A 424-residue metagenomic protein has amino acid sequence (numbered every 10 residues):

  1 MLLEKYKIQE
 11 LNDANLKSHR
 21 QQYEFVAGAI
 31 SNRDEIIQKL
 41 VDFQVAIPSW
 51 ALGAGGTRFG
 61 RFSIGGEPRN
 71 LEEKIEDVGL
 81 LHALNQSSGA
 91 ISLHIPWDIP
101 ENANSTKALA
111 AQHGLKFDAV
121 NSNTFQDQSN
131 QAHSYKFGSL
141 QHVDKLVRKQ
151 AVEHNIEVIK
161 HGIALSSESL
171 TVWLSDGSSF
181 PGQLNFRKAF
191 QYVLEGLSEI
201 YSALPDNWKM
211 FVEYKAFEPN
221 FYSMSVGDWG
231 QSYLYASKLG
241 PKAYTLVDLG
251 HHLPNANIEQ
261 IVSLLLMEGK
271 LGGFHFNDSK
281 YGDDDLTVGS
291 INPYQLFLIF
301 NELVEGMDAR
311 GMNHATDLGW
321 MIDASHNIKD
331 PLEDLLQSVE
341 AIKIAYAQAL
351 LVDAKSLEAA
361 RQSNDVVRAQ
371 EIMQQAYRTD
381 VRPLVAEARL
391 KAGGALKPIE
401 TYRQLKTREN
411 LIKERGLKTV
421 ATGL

Functional and structural regions predicted by a protein language model:
M1-A51, G56, G60-F62, G79 (+7 more regions): Histidine-acidic metal/acid-base catalytic patches
I37-A51, S63-W97: Catalytic domains of carbohydrate-active enzymes, especially glycoside hydrolases
L40-L52, I95-N130: Glycine-rich, aromatic-flanked loop segments that form ligand/cofactor-binding clefts across common enzyme folds
G53-E72, H94, K136-E153: Active-site mouth loops of central-metabolism enzymes
F59-G60, Q128-K149, L174-R187: Surface-exposed, active-site-proximal loop segments in enzymatic domains
F59-S63, G89-S105, L174, S178-P181: Glycine-rich, proline-tolerant flexible connector loops at the mouths of alpha/beta enzymes
P96-A108, L140-K160, Q191-Y192: Glycine-rich anion/phosphate-binding loops
N155-L184, K209-V212: Active-site groove signature of glycoside hydrolases
